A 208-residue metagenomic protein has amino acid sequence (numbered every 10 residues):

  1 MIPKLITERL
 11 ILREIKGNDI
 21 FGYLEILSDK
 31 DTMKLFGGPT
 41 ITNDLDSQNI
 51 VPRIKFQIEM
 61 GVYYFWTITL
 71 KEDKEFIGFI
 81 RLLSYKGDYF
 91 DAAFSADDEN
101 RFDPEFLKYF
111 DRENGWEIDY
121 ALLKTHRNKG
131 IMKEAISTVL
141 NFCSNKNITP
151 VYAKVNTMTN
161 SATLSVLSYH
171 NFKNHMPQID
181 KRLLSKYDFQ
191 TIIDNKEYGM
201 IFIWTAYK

Functional and structural regions predicted by a protein language model:
M1-L35, T69-K208: Acyl-donor (CoA/ACP) binding surface of acyl/acetyltransferases
L35-T40, G61-T69: A short, aromatic/hydrophobic, helix- or strand-capping loop or linear motif that either lines the entrance/gate
P39-T42, G87: Donor nucleotide-sugar recognition loop
Q48-P52: Short Pro/Gly-enriched beta-strand edge/turn motifs at strand-loop
R53-T67, K86: A short helix-loop-beta-strand connector motif used in the catalytic cores of GNAT acetyltransferases and, in some
